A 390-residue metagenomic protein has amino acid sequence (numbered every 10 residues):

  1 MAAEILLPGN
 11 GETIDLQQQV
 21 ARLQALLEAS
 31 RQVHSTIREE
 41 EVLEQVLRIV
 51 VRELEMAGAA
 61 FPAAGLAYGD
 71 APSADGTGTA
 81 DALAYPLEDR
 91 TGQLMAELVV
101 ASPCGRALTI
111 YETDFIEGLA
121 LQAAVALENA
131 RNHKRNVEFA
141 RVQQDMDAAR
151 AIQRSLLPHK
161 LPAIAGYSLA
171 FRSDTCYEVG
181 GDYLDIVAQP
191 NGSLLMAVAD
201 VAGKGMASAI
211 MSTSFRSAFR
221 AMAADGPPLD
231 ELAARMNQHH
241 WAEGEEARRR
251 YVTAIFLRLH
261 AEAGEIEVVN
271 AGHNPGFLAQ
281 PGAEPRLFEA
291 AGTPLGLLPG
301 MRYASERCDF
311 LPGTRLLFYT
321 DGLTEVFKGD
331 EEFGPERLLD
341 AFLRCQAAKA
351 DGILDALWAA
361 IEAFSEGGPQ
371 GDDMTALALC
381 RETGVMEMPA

Functional and structural regions predicted by a protein language model:
M1-S35, M95: Signal-transmission linkers at sensory-effector interfaces
I14-Q18, Y111, A126-Q144: Short alpha-helical interdomain "coupling" segment at the junction between an upstream regulatory sensor module
Q19, L27, R31-D70, V179-G180 (+1 more regions): Helix-loop-beta substructure at the N-terminus of cytosolic sensory domains that couple signal/ligand detection
A25-V33, R38-L54, I152, S168-R172 (+3 more regions): Amphipathic alpha-helical coiled-coil segments that mediate homodimerization and allosteric signal transmission
P72, V137-R315, A359, E366-A390: … and, occasionally, acidic/histidine-rich disordered N-termini of signaling adaptors
A80-T91, A96: A short, aliphatic-rich beta-strand micro-motif
A96-A107, L127, V201, E382: Short beta-strand-to-loop transition segments that serve as allosteric relay/switch motifs in sensory/regulatory domains
A107-E128, T213-S217, L311-P312: Amphipathic alpha-helical "output/dimerization" segments
